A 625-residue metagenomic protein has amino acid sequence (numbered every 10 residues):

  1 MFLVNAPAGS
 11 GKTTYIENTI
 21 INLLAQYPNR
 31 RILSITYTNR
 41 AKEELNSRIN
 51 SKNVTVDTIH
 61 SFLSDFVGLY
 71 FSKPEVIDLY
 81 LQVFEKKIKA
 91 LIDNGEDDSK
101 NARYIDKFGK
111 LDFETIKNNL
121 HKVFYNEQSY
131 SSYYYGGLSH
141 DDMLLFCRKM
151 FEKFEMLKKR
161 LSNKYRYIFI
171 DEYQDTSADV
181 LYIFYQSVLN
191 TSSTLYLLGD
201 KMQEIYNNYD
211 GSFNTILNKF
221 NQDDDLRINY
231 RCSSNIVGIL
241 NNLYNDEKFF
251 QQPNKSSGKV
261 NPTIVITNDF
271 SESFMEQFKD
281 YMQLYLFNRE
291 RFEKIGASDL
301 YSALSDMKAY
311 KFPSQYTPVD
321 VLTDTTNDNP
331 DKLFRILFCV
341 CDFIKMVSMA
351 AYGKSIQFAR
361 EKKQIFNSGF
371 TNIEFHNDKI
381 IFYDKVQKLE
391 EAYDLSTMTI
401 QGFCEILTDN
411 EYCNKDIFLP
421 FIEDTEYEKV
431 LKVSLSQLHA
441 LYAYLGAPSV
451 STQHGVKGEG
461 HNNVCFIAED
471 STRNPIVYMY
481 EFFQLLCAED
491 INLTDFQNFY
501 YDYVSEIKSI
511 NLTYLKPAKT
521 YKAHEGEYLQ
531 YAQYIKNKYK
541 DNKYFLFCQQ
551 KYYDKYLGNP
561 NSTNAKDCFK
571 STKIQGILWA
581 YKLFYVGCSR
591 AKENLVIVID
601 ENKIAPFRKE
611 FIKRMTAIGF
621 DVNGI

Functional and structural regions predicted by a protein language model:
M1-I625: The feature marks helicase ATPase cores and/or their adjacent C-terminal helical subdomains in SF1/SF2/AAA+ helicases
